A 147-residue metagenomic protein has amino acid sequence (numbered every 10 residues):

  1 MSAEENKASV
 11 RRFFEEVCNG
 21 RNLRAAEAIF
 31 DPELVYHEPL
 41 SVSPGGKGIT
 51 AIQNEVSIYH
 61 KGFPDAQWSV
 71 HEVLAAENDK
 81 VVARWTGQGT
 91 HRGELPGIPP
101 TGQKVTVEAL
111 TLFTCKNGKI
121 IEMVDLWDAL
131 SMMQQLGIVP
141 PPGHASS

Functional and structural regions predicted by a protein language model:
M1-S147: C-terminal and inter-domain tail/linker signature
